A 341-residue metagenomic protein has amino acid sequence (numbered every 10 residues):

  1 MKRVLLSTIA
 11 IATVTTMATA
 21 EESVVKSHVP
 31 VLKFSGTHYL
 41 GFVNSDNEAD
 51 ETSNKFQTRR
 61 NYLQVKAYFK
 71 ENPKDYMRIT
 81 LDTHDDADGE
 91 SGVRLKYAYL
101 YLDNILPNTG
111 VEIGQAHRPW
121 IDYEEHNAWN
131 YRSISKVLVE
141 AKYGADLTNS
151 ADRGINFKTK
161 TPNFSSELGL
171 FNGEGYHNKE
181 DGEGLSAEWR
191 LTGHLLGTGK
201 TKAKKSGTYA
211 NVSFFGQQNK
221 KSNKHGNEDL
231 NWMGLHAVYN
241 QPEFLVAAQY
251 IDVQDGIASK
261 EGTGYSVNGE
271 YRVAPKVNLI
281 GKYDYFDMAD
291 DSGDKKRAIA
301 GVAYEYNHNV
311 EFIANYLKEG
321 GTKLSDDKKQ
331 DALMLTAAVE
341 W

Functional and structural regions predicted by a protein language model:
M1-K26: Cleavable N-terminal export/targeting peptides
E22-Y176, D181-E188, T192-G197, S206 (+3 more regions): Outer membrane beta-barrel
D50-Q57, D88-L95, A145-L147, K179-L185 (+4 more regions): Replace "Gram-negative outer membrane beta-barrel proteins" with "bacterial and organellar outer membrane beta-barrel
Q64, N127, S213-N223, F286 (+1 more regions): Outer-membrane beta-barrel proteins, especially TonB-dependent receptors
G184, W189-A289, K296-R297: Detector for outer-membrane/organellar transmembrane beta-barrel domains, recognizing the amphipathic beta-strand
E188-G193, Y304, K329-W341: Outer-membrane beta-barrel "beta-signal"
D255, F286-M288, N307-H308, E319-G321: Short Gly/Pro-enriched loop/turn and capping motifs at secondary-structure junctions
G301-N315: C-terminal closing repeat unit and adjoining cap/tail of repeat-based domains
